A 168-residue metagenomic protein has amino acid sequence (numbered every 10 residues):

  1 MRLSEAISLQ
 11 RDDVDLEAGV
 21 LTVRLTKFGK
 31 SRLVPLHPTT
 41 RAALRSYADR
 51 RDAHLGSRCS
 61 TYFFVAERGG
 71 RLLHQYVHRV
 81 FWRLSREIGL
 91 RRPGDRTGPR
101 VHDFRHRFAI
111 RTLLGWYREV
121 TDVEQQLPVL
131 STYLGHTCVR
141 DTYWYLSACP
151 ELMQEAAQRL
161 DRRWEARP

Functional and structural regions predicted by a protein language model:
R2-A43, R50, C59: Conserved tyrosine-mediated DNA breakage-rejoining catalytic core shared by Y-recombinases
E5-I7, I88, R118-T121, P150-Q154: Short loop/beta submotifs within extracellular cysteine-rich repeat domains
A6, F28, T39-A48, T61 (+5 more regions): Short, structured motif recognition centered on aromatic/hydrophobic residues
L25, L134-R159: Catalytic-site neighborhood detector that most strongly recognizes the C-terminal catalytic loop/helix of tyrosine
T26-R45, T61-W82, R96-R100: C-terminal catalytic core of Y-nucleophile DNA break-rejoin enzymes
V34, H78-T132, H136: Short, basic (Lys/Arg/His-rich) helix/loop patches that form interaction surfaces in the mid-to-C-terminal regions
R51-H54, E119, L152, R167: Alpha-solenoid repeat scaffolds
L160-P168: C-terminal secondary-structure termini that scaffold catalytic or DNA-interacting sites
